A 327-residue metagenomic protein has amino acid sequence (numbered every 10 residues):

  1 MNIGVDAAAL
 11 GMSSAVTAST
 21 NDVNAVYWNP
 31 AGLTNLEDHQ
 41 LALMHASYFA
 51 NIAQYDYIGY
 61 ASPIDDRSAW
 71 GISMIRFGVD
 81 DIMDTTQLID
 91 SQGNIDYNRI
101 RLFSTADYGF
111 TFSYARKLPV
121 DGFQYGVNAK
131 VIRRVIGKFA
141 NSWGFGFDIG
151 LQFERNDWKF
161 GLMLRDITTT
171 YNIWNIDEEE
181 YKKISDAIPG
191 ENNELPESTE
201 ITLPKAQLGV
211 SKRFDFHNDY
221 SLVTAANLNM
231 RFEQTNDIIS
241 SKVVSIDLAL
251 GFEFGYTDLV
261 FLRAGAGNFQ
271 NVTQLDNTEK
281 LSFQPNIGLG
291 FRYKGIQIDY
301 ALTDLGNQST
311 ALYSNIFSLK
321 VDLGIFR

Functional and structural regions predicted by a protein language model:
M1-R327: Subset of outer-membrane beta-barrel
